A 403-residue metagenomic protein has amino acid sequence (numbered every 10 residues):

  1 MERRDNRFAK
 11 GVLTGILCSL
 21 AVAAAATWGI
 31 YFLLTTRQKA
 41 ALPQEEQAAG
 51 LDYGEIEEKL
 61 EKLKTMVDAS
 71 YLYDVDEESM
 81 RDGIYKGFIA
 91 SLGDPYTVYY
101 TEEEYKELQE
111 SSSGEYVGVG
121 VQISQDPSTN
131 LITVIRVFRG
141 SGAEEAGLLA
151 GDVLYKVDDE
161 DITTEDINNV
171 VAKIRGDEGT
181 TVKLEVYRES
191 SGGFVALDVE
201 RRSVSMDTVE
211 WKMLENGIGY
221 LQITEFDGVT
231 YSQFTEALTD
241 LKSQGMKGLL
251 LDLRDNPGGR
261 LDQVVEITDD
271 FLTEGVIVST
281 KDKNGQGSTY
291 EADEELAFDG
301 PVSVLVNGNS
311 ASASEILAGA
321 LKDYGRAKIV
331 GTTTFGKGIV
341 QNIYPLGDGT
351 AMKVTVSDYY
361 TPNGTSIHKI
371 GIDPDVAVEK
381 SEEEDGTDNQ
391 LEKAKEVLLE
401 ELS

Functional and structural regions predicted by a protein language model:
M1-Q125, L149, K156-V157, I162 (+8 more regions): Intrinsically disordered, Ser/Thr/Pro/Gly-rich linkers and terminal tails that flank and connect PDZ domains
E2-R4, I135, E144-L149, D158 (+2 more regions): Cleft-lining beta-strand/loop regions that shape enzyme active-site pockets
I132-F138: Short, structured beta-strand/loop micro-motifs enriched in basic residues and often containing a Trp
Q341-P345, M352-E384: Conserved P-loop NTPase
